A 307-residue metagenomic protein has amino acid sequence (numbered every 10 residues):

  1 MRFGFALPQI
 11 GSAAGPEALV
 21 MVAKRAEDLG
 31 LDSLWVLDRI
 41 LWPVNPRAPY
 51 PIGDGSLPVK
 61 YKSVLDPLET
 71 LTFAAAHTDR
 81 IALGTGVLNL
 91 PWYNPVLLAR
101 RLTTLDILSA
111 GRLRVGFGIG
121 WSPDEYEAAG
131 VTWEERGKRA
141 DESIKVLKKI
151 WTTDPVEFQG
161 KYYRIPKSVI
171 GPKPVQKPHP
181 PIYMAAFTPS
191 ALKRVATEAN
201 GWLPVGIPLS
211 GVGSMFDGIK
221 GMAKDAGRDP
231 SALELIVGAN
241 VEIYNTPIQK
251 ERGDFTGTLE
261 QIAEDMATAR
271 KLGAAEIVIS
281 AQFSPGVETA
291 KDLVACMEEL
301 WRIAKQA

Functional and structural regions predicted by a protein language model:
M1-A307: Active-site-adjacent structural elements that line small-molecule/cofactor binding pockets in enzymes
